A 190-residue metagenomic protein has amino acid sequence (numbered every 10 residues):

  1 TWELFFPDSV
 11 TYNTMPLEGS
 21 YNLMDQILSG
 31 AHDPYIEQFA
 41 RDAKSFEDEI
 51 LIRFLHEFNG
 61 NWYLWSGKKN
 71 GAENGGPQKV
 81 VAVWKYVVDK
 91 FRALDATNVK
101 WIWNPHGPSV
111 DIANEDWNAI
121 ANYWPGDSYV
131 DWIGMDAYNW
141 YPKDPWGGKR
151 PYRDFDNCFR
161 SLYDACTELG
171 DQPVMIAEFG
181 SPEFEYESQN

Functional and structural regions predicted by a protein language model:
T1-W103: Substrate-binding cleft of extracellular glycoside hydrolase catalytic domains
E3, S128-Y186: Glycoside hydrolase catalytic-domain groove-lining segments
F5-V10, E57-N61, H106-D111, A137-P142 (+1 more regions): Solvent-exposed loop/turn segments at secondary-structure junctions within structured extracellular/periplasmic domains
T11-E18, S66-N74, I112-E115, D144-R153 (+1 more regions): Short, flexible/disordered intra-domain loops and linkers
P34-F39, G107-P125, R153-C166, N190: Alpha-helical scaffolding within the catalytic cores of extracellular/periplasmic polymer-degrading hydrolases
F46, D95, G126, E168-G170: Short, structurally constrained coil/turn elements that cap an alpha-helix or connect an alpha-helix to the following
E49, I120-G134: Structural recognition of alpha->loop->beta junctions
L55, W84-N118, D171-E185: Aromatic-lined carbohydrate-recognition surfaces of secreted/lumenal glycan-active proteins
